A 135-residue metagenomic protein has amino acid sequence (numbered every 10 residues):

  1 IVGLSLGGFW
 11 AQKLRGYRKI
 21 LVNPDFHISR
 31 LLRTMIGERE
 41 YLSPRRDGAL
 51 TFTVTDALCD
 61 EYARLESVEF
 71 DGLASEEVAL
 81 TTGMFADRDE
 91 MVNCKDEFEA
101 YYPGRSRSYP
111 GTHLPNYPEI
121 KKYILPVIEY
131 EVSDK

Functional and structural regions predicted by a protein language model:
I1-V2, I20: Short, conserved beta-strand segments within well-ordered enzyme catalytic domains that often line or immediately flank
V2-Q12: Gly/Ala-rich beta-loop-alpha elbow adjacent to hydrolase catalytic centers
Q12-R18: Glycosyltransferases and closely related glycan-assembly transferases that use nucleotide-activated donors
R18-K135: The alpha/beta-hydrolase serine catalytic core
